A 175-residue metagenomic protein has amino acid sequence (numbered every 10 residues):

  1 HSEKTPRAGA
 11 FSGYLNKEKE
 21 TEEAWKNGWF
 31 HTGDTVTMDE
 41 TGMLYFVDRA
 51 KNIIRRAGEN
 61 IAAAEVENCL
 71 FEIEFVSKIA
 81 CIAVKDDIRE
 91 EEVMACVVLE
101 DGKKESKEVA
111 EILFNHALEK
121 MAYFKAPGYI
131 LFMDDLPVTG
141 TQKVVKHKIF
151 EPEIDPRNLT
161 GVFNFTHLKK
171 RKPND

Functional and structural regions predicted by a protein language model:
S2-A8, S12-G13, E20-E23, T35-K125 (+4 more regions): AMP-binding/adenylate-forming catalytic core of the ANL superfamily
G28: A structured beta-alpha segment of the ubiquitous adenosine-cofactor-binding alpha/beta core
K143-V144, D175: A general structural signal for short secondary-structure boundary/capping elements
E151-D175: Acidic/polar alpha-helix N-cap and adjacent early helical turns within long charge-rich amphipathic helices/linkers
